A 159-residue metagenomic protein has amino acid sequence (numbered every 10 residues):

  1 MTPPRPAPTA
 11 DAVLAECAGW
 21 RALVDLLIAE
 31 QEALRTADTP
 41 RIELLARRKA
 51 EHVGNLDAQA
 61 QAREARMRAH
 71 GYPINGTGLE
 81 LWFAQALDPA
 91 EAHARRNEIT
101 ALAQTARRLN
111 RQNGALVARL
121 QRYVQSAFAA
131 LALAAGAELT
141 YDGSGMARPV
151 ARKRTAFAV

Functional and structural regions predicted by a protein language model:
M1-A84, A94: Extended, charge-rich alpha-helical scaffolding segments
W82-V159: Short terminal interaction segments
